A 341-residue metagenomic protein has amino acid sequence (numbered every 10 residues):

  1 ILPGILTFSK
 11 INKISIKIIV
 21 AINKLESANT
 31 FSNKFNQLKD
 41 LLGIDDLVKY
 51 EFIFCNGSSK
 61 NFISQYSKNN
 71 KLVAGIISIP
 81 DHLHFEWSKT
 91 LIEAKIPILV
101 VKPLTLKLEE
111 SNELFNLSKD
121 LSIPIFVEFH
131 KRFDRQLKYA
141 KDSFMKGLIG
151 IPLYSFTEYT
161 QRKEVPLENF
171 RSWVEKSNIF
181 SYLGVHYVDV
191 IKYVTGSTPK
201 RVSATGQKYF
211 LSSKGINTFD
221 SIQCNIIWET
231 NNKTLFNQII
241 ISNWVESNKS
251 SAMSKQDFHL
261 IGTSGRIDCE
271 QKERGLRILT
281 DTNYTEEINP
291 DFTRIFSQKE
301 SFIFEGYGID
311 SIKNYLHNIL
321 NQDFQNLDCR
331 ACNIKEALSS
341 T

Functional and structural regions predicted by a protein language model:
I1-D45: N-terminal Rossmann-like dinucleotide-binding module
I14-I16, A94-I96, L121-I123, K233-N237: A short helix->loop->beta-strand "cap" motif at the edges of active sites that frequently abuts
A21-I22, G43, N314-T341: C-terminal helix-rich "cap/oligomerization" subdomain common to oxidoreductases
E26, T30, S301-K313, C332-K335 (+1 more regions): Active-site loop of classical SDR/Rossmann-like NAD(P)-dependent oxidoreductases, centered on the catalytic Tyr-X3-Lys
L41-V73, I77: A structured beta-alpha segment of the ubiquitous adenosine-cofactor-binding alpha/beta core
A74, P80-R132: Beta-strand-loop-alpha-helix segment that lines the small-molecule cofactor/substrate pocket of alpha/beta enzymes
K131-N217, C224: Predominantly a Rossmann-like dinucleotide-binding segment in NAD(P)-dependent oxidoreductases
Y182-R277, D310-N326: Contiguous beta-strand/loop segments that form the cofactor/metal-binding neighborhood of enzyme cores
